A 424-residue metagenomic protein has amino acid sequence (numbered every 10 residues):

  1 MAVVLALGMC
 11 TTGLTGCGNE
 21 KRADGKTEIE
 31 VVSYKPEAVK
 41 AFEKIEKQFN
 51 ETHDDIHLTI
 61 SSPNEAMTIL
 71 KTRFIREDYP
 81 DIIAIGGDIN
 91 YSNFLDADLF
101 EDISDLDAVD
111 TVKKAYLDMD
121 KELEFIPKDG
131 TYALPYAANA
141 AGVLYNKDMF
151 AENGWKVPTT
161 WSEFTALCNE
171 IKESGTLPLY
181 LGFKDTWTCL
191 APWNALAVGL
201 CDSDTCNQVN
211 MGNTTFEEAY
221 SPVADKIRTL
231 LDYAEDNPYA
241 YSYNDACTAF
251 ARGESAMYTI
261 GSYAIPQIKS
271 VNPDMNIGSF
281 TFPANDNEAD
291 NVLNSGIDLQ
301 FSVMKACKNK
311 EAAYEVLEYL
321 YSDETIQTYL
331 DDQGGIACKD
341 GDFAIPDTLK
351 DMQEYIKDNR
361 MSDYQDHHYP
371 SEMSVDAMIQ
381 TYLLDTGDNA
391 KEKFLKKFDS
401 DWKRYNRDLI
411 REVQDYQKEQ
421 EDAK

Functional and structural regions predicted by a protein language model:
Q48, T52-Y116, D148, E152-N153 (+2 more regions): Extracytoplasmic "Venus flytrap"/periplasmic binding protein-like
E51-T52, H57, D129, E152-N153 (+3 more regions): Extracytoplasmic/periplasmic substrate-recognition and gating elements
T72-R73, P80-D81, D110-D148, L177-L181 (+2 more regions): A structural signal for short loop-to-beta-strand junctions that line the ligand-binding cleft of periplasmic/secreted
G86-A141, T165, I171, A191-N194 (+1 more regions): Hinge/lid segment of periplasmic solute-binding proteins
L99-D102, Y263-Q267, L299-M373: Mature extracytoplasmic/periplasmic domains
P127-Y136, A141, T165-G212, S255: Extracytoplasmic/periplasmic solute-binding protein
A151, R360-K424: Conserved C-terminal helix/tail region of periplasmic/extracytoplasmic solute-binding proteins
E170, V209-Y239: Glycine-centered hinge/linker elements that transmit conformational signals in sensory and ligand-binding systems
